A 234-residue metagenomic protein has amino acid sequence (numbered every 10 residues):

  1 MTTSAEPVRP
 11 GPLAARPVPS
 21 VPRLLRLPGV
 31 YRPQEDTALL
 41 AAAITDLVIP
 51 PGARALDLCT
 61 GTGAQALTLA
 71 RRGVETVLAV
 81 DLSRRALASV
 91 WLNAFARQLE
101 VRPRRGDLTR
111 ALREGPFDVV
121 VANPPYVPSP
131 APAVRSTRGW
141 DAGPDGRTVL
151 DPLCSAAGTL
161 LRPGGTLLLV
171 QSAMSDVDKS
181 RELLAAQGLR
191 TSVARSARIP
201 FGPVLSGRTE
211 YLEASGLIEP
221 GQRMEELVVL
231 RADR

Functional and structural regions predicted by a protein language model:
T2-R72, R110-A111, G207-D233: SAM-dependent Rossmann-like transferase core, predominantly class I methyltransferases with a strong bias toward
G29, V149-L205: Conserved Class I SAM-dependent methyltransferase catalytic core
E75-L78: Short beta-strand element of Class I
S83: Conserved SAM/SAH-binding beta-strand->alpha-helix loop
V90-W91: Conserved SAM-binding loop
Q98-L108: Conserved SAM-binding strand-loop segment of SAM-dependent methyltransferases
T109-V120: A short acidic, Gly/Pro-enriched loop at the edge of an enzyme's catalytic core that lines a small-molecule cofactor
P124-P152: Mobile active-site "lid"/loop adjacent to the S-adenosyl-L-methionine
